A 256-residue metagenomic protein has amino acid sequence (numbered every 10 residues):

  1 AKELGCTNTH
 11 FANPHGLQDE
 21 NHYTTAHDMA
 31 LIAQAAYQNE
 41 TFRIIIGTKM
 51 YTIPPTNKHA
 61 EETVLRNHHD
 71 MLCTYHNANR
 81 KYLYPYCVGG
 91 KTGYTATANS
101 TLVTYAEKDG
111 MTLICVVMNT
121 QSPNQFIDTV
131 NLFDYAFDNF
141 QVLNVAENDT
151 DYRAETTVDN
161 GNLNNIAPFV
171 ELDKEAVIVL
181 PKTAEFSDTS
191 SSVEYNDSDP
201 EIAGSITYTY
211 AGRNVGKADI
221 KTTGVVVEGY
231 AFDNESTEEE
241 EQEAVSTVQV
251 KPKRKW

Functional and structural regions predicted by a protein language model:
A1-H10: Short, charged, amphipathic alpha-helices and their helix-cap/turn boundaries
C6-T7, N21-Y23, H27-D28, A33-W256: Domain-terminus/edge residues, biased toward the C-terminal soluble/receptor-binding domains of extracytoplasmic
P14-E20: Conserved short loop/turn motifs at secondary-structure junctions
